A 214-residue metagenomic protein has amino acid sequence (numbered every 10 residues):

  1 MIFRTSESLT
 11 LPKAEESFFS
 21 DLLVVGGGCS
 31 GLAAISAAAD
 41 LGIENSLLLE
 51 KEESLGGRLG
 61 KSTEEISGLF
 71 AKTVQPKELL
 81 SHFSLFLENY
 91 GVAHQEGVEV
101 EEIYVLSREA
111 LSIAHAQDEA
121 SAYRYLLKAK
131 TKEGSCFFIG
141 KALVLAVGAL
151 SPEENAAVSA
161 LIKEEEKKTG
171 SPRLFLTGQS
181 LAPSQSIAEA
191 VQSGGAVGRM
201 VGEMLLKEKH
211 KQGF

Functional and structural regions predicted by a protein language model:
I2-S20, L181: A short, basic/flexible loop-to-alpha-helix module at the beginning of a structural domain
F3-L9, Y123-K130, S159-A160: Short gly/ser/thr-rich secondary-structure transition/capping motifs
F18-S20, K132-A142: Core beta-strand elements of the Rossmann-like FAD/NAD(P) dinucleotide-binding domain in flavoenzyme oxidoreductases
S20-A93, M204: Beta1-alpha1 glycine-rich phosphate/pyrophosphate-binding loop at the start of Rossmann-like nucleotide-binding domains
E64-K132: N-terminal Rossmann-like dinucleotide/flavin-binding domain of flavoprotein oxidoreductases that bind FAD/FMN
L145-L161: Flavin (primarily FAD) binding-site architecture
V158-F175: FAD-binding beta-loop-beta segment adjacent to the flavin cofactor pocket
T177-F214: A conserved FAD-binding loop/helix module that cradles the flavin
